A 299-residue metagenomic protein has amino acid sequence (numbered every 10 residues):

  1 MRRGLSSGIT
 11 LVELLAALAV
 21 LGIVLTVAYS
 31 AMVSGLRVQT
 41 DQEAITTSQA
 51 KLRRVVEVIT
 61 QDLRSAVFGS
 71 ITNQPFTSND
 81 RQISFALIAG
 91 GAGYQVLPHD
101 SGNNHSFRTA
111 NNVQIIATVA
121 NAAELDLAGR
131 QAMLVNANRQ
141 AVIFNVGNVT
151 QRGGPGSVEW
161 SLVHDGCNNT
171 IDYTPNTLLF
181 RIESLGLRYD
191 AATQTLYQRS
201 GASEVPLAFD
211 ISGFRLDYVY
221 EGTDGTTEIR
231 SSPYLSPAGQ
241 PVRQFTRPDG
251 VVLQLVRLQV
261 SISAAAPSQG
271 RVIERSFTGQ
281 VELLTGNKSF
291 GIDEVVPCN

Functional and structural regions predicted by a protein language model:
M1-R3: N-terminal secretory signal peptides that target proteins for export/translocation
S7-T60, R64, P297: Aliphatic-rich helix starts adjacent to a transmembrane/signal segment
T46-T47, T60, N73-F76, I88-G91 (+2 more regions): Short linear sequence signals and composition-biased patches located at protein termini or domain-edge surfaces
A50, A120-A123, V272: Residue-level detector of secondary-structure boundary/capping sites
R64-N73: Short, well-structured beta-strand/strand-turn elements
Q74-T170: Autoprocessing Asn-cyclization modules and mimics
V96-P98, I171-P175, S268-R271: Flexible, membrane-facing loop/turn or short amphipathic-helix motifs that contact lipid bilayers or gate lipid-binding
N148-F209: Small/polar beta-strand repeat architecture
